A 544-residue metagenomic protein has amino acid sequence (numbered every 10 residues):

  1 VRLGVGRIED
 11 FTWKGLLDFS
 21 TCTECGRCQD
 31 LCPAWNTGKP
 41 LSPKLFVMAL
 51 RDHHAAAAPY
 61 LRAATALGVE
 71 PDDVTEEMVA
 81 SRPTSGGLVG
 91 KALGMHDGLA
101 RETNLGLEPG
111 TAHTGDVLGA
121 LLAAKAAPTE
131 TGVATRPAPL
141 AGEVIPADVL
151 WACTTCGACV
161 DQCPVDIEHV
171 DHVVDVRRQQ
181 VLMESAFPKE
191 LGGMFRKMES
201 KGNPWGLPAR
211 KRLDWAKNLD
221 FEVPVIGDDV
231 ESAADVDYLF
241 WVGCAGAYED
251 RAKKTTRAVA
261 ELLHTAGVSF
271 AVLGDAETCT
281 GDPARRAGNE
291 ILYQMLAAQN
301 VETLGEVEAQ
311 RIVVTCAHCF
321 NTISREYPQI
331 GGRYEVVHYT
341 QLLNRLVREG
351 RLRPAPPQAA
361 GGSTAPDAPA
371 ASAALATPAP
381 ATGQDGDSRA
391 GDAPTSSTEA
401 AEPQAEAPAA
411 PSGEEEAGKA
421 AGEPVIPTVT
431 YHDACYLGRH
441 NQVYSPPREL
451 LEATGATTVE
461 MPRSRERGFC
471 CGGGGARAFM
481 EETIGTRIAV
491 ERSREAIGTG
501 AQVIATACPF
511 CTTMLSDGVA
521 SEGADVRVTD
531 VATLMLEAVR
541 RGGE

Functional and structural regions predicted by a protein language model:
R2-L41: Non-transmembrane accessory domains of multi-pass membrane transporters/channels
D10-F19, L41-L45, H54-G331, L343-Q358 (+2 more regions): Iron-sulfur-cluster electron-transfer modules
T23-G26, D30, K44, M48 (+13 more regions): Feature representing long, continuous alpha-helical segments
R27-P33, T37, A158-E168, H440 (+1 more regions): Short functional micro-motifs and their immediate structural scaffolds
G38-A56, A63-L67, P447-T454, S464-G468: Active/binding-pocket-proximal capping segment
R212-E544: Iron-sulfur-associated redox domains of electron-transfer enzymes in respiratory and anaerobic energy metabolism
